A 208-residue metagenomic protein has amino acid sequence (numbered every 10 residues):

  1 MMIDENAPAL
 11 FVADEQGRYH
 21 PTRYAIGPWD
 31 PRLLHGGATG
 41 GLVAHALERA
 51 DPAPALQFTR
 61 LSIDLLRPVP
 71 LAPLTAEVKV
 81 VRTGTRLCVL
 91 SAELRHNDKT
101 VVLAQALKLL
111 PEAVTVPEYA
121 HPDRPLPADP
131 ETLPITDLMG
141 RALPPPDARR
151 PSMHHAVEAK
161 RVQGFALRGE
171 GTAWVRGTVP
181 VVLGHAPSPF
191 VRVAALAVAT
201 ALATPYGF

Functional and structural regions predicted by a protein language model:
M1-F208: Terminal targeting signals and extreme-terminal segments of soluble enzymes
